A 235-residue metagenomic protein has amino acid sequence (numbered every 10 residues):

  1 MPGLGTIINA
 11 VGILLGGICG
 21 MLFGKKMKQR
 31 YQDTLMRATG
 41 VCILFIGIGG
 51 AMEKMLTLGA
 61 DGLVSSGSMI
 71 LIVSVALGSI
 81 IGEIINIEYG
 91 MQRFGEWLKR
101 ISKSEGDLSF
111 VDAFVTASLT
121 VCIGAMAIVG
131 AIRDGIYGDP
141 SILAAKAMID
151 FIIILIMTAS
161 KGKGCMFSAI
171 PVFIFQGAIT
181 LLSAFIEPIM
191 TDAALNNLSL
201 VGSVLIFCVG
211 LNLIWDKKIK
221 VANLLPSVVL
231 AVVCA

Functional and structural regions predicted by a protein language model:
M1, Q29-R30, I87-A113: Intrinsically disordered, low-complexity non-transmembrane regions of multi-pass membrane transporters
M1-I8, Y31-Q32, L56-I70, I136-I142 (+2 more regions): Interfacial loop-to-helix junctions that mark the boundaries of transmembrane helices in multi-pass membrane
I8-G16, G20, G24, G40-V41 (+17 more regions): Alpha-helical transmembrane segments in multi-pass membrane proteins
K25-T34, A159-S168, I214-A222: Membrane-helix interface "capping/anchor" motifs
Y31-V41, G95-E96, M166-F175, A222-V229: Cytoplasmic-side transmembrane-helix entry/capping segments in multi-pass membrane proteins
T39-M55: A generic, lipid-embedded transmembrane alpha helix
G49-K54, G82-W97, G210-I219: Transmembrane helix exit motif
K99, L108-F185: Helix-loop-helix junctions within the multi-pass membrane cores of secondary transporters/permeases
